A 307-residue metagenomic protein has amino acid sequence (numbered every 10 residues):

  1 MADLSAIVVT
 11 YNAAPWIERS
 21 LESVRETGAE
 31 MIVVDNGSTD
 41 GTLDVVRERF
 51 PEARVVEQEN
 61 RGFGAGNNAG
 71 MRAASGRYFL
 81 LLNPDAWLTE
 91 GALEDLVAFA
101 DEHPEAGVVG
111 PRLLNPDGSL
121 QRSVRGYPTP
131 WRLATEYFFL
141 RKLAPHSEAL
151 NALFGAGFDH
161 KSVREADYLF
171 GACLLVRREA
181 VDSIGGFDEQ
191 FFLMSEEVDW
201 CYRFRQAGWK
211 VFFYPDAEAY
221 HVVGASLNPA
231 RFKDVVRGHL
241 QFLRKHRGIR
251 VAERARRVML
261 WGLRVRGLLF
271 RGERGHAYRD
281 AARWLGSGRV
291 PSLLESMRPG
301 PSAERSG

Functional and structural regions predicted by a protein language model:
M1-S23: N-proximal low-complexity "stem/linker" segments adjacent to membrane-targeting elements
P15, S23, D35-D44, T89: A conserved acidic beta->alpha catalytic loop
E57-A74, D95: Glycine-rich, basic loop-to-helix element that forms the pyrophosphate-binding segment of sugar-nucleotide handling
F79: Short aromatic/hydrophobic "clamp" motif used to bind/position activated sugar donors
T89-V124: Conserved donor NDP-sugar-binding/catalytic core segment of glycosyltransferases
P128-A166: Short, flexible, basic/aromatic active-site loop/helix in glycosyltransferases
D159-E218: A short, conserved alpha-helix in the catalytic core of glycosyltransferases
A230-L240, R244, I249-G307: Non-catalytic, C-terminal membrane-associated alpha-helical segments of glycosyltransferases
